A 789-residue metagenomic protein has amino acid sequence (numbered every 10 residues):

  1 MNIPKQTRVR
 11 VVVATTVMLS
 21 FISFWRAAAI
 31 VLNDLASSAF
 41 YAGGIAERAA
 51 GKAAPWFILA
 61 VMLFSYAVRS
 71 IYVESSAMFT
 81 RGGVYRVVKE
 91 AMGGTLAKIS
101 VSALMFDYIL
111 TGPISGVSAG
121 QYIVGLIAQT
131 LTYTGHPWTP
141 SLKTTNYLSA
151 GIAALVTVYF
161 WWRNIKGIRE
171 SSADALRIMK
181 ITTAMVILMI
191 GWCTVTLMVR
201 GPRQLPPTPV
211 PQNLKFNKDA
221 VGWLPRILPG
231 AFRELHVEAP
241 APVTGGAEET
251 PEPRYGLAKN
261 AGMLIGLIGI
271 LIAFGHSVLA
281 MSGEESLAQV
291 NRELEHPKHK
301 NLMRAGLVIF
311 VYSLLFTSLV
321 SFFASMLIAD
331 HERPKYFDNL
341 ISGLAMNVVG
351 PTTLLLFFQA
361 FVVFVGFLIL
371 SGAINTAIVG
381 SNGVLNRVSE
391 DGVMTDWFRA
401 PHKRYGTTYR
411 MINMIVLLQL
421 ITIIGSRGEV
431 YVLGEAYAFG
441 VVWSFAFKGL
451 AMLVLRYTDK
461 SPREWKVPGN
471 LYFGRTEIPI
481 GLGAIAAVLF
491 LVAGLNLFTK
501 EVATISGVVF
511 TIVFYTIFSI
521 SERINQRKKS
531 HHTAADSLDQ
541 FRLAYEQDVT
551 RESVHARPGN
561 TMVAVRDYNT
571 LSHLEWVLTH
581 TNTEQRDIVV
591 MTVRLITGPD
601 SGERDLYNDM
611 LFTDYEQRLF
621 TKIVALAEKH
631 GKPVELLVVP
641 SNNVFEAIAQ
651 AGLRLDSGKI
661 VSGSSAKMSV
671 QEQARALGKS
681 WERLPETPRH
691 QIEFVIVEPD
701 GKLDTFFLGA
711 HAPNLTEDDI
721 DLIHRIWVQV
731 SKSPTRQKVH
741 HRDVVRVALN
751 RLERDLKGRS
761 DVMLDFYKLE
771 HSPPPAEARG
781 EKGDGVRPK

Functional and structural regions predicted by a protein language model:
M1-Y41, A77, R86-E90, G94-T95 (+2 more regions): Membrane-interface "cap" regions at the ends of multi-pass membrane proteins
G43-A103, L110-V156, Y312-S318: Extracellular loop-to-transmembrane helix junctions
G94-A97, L142-A154, E293-T317, F357 (+2 more regions): Loop-to-transmembrane helix boundary motifs in multi-pass membrane proteins
T183-T250, F322-A329, K448-E464, F518-H531: Hydrophobic alpha-helical segments and their helix-loop junctions in multi-pass secondary transporters
T196-T208, R304-L344: Extracellular/periplasmic helix-exit of transmembrane alpha-helices
W397-R410, F445-L497, A534-Q540: C-terminal membrane-solvent junction of multi-pass transporters and transport-like membrane proteins
E429-G434, G440-V441, F473-R527: A generic transmembrane alpha-helix motif of multi-pass inner-membrane proteins
S537-T705: Structured cytosolic domains appended to multi-pass membrane proteins
